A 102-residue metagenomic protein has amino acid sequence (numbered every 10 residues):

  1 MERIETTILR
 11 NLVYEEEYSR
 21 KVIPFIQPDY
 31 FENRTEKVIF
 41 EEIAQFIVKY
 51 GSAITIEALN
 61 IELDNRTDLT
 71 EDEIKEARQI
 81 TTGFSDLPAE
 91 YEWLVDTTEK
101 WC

Functional and structural regions predicted by a protein language model:
M1-W101: Noncatalytic partner-interaction/assembly domains of nucleic-acid and motor enzyme complexes, especially the accessory
